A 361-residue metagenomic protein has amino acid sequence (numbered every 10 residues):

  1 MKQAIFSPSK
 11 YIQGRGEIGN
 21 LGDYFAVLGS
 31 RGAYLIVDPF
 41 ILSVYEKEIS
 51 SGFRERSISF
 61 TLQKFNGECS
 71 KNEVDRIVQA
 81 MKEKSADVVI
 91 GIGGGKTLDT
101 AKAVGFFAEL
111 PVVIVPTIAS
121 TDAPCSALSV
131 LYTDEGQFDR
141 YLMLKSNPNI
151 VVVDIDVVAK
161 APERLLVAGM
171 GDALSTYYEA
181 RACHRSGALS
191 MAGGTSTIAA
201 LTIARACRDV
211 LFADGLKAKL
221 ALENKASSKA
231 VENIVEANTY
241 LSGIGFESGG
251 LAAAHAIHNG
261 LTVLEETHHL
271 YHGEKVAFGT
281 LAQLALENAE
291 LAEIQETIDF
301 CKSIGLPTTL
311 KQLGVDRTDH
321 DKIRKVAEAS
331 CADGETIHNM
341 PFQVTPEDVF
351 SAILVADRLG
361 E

Functional and structural regions predicted by a protein language model:
M1-V88, L310: ATP/NTP phosphate-donor binding region
K10, G32-Y34, F60-T61, D87-I90 (+4 more regions): Structural motif
I18, S43-Y45, K71, K96-A103 (+3 more regions): Short glycine/serine/threonine-rich phosphate/pyrophosphate-binding segments that cradle anionic phosphate groups
G19, F106-A199: A glycine/threonine-rich phosphate-anchoring loop and its flanking beta-alpha core in nucleotide/phosphate-binding
M81-I118: A short, small-residue-rich loop immediately preceding and capping a beta-strand
M191-L306: Active-site segments that bind and position negatively charged phosphate/pyrophosphate groups
A289-E361: C-terminal charged capping/lid subdomain of soluble metabolic enzymes
